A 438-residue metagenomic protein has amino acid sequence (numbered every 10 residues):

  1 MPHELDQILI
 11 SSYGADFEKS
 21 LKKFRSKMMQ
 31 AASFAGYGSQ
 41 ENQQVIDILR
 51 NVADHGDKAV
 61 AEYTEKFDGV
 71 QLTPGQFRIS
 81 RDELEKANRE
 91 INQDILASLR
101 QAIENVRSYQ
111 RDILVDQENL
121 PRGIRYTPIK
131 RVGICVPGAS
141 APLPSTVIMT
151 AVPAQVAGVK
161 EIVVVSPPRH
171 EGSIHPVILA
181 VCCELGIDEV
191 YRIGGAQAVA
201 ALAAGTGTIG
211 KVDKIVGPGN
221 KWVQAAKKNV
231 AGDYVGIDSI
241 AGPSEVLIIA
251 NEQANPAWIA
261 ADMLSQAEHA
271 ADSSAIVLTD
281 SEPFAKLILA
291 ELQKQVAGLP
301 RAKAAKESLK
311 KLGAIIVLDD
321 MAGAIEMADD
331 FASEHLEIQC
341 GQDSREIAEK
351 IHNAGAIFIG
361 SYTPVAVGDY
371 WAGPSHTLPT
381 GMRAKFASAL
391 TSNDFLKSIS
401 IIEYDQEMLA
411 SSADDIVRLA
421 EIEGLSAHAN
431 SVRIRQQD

Functional and structural regions predicted by a protein language model:
M1-K130: N-terminal Rossmann-like NAD(P)+-binding subdomain of aldehyde/semialdehyde dehydrogenases
V115-N119, V212, S273-L278, G298-L309 (+2 more regions): Flexible, glycine/charged-enriched surface loops at secondary-structure junctions
D116-A180: Conserved small-residue-rich beta-alpha loop and adjacent elements that most often cradle the phosphate/pyrophosphate
D116-E118, I134, V164-S166, E189-G195 (+9 more regions): General beta-strand structural signal in soluble alpha/beta enzymes
E184-S274: Conserved NAD(P)+-binding/catalytic subdomain of aldehyde/semialdehyde dehydrogenases
S239-K311, I315: A conserved active-site cap/scaffold subdomain adjacent to cofactor or substrate pockets
D330-D438: C-terminal core of ALDH-fold dehydrogenases
